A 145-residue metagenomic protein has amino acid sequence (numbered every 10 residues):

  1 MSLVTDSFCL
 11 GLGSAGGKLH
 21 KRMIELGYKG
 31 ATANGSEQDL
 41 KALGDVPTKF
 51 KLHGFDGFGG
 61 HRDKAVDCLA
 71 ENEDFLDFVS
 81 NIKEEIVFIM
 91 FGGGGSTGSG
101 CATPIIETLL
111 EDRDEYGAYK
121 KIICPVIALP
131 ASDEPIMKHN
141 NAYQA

Functional and structural regions predicted by a protein language model:
M1-A145: Tubulin/FtsZ superfamily GTPase core signature
